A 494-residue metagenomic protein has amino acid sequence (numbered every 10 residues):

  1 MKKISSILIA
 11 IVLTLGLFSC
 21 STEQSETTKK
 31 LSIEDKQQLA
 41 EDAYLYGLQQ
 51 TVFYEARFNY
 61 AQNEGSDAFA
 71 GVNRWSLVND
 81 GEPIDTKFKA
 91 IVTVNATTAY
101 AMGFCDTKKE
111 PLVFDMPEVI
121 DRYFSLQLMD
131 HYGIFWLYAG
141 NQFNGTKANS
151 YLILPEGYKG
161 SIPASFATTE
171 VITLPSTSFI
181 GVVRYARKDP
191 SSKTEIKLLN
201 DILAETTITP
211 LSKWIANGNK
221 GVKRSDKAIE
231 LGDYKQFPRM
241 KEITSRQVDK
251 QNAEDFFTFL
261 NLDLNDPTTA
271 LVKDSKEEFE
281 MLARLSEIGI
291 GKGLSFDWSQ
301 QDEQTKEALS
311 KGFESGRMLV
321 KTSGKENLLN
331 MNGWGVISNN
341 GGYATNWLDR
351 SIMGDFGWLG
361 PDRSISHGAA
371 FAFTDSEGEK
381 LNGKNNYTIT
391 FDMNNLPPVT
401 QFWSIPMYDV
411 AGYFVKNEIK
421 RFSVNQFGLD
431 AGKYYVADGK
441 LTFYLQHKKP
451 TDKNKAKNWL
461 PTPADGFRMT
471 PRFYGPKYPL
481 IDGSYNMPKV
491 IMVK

Functional and structural regions predicted by a protein language model:
M1-L8: Bacterial N-terminal signal peptides that target proteins for export
L8-I9, D80: A periodicity- and composition-biased signal for non-globular, repetitive helical segments
G16-S19: C-terminal motif of bacterial Sec signal peptides marking the signal peptidase cleavage site
S21-K494: A compositional/structural signature for long, glycine/proline-rich flexible linkers and loops on extracytoplasmic
